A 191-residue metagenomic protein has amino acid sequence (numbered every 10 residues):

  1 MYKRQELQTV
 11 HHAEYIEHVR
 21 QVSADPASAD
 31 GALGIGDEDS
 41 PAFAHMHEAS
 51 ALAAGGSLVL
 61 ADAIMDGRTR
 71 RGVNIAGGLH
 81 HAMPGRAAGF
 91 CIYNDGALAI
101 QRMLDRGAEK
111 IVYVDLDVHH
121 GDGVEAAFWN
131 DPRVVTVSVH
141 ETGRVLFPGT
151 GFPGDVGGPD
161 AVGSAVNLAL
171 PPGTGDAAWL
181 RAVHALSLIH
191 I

Functional and structural regions predicted by a protein language model:
K3-I189: HDAC/HDAC-like amidohydrolase catalytic core signature
